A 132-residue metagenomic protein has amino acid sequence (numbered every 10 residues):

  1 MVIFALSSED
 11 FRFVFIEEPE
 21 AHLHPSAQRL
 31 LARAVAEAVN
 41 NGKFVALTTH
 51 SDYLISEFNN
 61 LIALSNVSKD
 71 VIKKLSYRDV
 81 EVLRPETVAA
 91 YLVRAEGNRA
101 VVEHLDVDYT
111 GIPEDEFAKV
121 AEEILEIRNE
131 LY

Functional and structural regions predicted by a protein language model:
M1-E126: Switch/communication elements of ASCE P-loop NTPase nucleotide-binding domains
I127-Y132: Conserved helicase/translocase motor-coupling segment
